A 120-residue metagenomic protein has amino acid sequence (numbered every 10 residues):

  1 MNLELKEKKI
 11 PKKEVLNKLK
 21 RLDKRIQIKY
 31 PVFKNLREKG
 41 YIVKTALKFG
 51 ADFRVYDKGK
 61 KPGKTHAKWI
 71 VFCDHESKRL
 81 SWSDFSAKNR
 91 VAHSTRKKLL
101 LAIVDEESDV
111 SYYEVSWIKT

Functional and structural regions predicted by a protein language model:
M1-F33, I42, G59-T120: Conserved phosphate-interacting/catalytic interface
K39-G50: Short, well-structured beta-strand/strand-turn elements
G50-K58: Beta-rich nucleic-acid/ligand-interaction surfaces
